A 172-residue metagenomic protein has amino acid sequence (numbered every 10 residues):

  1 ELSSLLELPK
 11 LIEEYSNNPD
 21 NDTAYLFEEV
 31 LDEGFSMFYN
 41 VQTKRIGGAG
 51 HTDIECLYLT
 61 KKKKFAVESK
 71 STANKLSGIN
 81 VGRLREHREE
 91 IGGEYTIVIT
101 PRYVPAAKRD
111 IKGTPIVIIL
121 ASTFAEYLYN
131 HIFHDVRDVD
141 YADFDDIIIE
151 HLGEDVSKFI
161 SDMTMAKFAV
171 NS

Functional and structural regions predicted by a protein language model:
L2-N171: Catalytic core segments in nucleotide and nucleic-acid processing enzymes
